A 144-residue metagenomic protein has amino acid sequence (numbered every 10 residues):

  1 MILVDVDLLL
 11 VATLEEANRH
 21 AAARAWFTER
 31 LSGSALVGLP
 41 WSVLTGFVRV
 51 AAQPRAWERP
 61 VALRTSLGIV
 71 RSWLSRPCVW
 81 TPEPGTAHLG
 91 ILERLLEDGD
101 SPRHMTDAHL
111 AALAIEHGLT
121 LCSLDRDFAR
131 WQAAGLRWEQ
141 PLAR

Functional and structural regions predicted by a protein language model:
M1-L3, D7-L39, P54-G68: Short, well-structured N-terminal submotif of metal-dependent ribonuclease cores
V6, H104-A108: Conserved glycosyltransferase catalytic-site signature
E15, W41-T45, L67-G99: Acidic catalytic patch
L31, L74, I115: Anion (oxyanion) recognition and catalysis
L36, V79, T120: Residue-level detector of anion-binding/catalytic polar loops
G38-L39, P82-E83, M105, S123: Short beta-strand scaffold positions
T86-A87, A111-R144: Acidic, PIN/NYN-like endoribonuclease modules and their adjacent C-terminal/linker elements
